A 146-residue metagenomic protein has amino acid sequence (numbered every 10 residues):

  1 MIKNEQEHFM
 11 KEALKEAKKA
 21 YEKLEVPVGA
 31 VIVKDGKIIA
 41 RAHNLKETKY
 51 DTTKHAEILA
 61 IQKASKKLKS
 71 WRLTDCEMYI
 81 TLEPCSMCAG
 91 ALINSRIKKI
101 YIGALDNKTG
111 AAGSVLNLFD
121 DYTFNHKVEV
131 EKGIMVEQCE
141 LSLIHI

Functional and structural regions predicted by a protein language model:
M1-K23, W71, P84-I144: Zinc-dependent deaminase
N4, P27, E47-H55, E83 (+1 more regions): Residues at secondary-structure transition points
V28-V33: Short beta-strand scaffold segments in enzyme catalytic cores
I39-K46: Short beta->alpha transition motifs characteristic of CBS
H43, H55, H126, H145: Histidine-centered active-site/metal-ligand motif
K46, I80, A104: Residues that line or immediately flank small-molecule/substrate-binding pockets and catalytic motifs
K54, I58-I93: Helix-adjacent hinge/juxtasegments
